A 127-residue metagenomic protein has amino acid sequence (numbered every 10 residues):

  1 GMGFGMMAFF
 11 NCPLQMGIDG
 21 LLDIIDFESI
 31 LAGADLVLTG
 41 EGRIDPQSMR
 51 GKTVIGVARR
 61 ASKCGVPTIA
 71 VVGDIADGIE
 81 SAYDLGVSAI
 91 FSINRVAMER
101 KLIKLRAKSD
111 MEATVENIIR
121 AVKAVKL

Functional and structural regions predicted by a protein language model:
G1-L127: N-terminal loops that bind phosphate or other acidic moieties and the adjacent beta-alpha structural core
